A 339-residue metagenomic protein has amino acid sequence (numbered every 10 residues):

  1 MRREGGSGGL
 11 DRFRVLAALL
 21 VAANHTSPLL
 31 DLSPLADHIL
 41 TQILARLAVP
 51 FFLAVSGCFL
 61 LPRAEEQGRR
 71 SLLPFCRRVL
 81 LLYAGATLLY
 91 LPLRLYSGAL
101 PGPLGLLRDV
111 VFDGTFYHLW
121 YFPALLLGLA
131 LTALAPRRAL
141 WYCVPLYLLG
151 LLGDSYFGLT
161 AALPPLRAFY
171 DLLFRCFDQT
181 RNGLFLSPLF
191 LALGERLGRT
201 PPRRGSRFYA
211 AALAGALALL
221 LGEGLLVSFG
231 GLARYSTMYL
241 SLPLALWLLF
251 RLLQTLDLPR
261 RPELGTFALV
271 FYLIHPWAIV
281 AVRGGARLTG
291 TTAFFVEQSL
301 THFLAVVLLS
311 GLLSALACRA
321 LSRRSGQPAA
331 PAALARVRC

Functional and structural regions predicted by a protein language model:
M1-C339: Alpha-helical transmembrane segments and their immediate juxtamembrane cytosolic regions
